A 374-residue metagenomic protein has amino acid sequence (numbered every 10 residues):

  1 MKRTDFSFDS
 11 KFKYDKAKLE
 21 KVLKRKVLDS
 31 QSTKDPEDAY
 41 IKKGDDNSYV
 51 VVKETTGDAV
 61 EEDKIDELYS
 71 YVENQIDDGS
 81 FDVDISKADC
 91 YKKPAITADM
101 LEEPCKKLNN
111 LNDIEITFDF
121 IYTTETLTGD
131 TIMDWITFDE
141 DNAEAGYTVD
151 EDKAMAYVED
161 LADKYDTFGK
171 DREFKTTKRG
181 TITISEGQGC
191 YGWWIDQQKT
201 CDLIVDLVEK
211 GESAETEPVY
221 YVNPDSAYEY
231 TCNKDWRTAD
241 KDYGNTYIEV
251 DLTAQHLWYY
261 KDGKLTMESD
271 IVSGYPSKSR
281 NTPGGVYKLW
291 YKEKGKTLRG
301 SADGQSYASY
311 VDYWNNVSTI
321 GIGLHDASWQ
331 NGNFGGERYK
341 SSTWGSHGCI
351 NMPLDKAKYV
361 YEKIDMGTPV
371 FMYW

Functional and structural regions predicted by a protein language model:
M1-K278, P283-S309, Y313, I364-M366 (+1 more regions): Surface-exposed, secretory/extracytoplasmic low-complexity segments enriched in Ser/Thr/Asn/Gly/Pro
Y313-V317, G321-S328, G332-K363, P369-M372: Active-site scaffold segments
